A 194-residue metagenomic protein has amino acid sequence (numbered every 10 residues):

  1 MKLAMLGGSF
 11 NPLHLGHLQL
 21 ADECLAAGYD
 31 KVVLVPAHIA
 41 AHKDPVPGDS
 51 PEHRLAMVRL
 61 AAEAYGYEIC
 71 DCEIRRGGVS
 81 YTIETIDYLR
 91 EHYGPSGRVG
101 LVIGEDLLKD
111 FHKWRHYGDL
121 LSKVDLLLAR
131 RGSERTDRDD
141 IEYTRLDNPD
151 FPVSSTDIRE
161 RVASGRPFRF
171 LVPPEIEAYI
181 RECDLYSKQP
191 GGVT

Functional and structural regions predicted by a protein language model:
M1-T194: Nucleotidyltransferase catalytic core that binds NTPs
